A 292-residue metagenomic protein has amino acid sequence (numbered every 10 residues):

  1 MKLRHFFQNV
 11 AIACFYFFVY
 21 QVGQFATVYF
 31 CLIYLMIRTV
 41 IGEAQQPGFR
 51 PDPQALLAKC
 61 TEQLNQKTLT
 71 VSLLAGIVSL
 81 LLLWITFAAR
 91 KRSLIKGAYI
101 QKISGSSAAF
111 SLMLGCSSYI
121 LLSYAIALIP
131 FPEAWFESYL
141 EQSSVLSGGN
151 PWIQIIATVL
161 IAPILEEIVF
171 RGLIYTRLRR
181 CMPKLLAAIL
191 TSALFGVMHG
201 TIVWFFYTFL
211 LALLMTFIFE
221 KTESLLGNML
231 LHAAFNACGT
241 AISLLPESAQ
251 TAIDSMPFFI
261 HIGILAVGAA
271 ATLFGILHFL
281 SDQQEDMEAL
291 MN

Functional and structural regions predicted by a protein language model:
Q8-A13, R50-V71, S147, Q250-I260: Membrane-interface segments at the starts/ends of alpha-helical transmembrane spans
V10-C14, L69-L73, A108-M113, W152-I156 (+4 more regions): Hydrophobic alpha-helical transmembrane segments
F17, Q21-Y29, I33, S192 (+1 more regions): Functionally important transmembrane alpha-helices
F18-A89: Alpha-helical transmembrane segments in multi-pass membrane proteins
I41-A44, G48, A58-Q63, R92-I164 (+4 more regions): Juxtamembrane helix-loop-helix connectors linking adjacent transmembrane helices in multi-pass membrane enzymes
A75-T86, L114-S123, H261-S281: Hydrophobic core of alpha-helical transmembrane segments in multi-pass integral membrane proteins
A88-L94, F274-L290: Membrane-interface capping segments at transmembrane-helix boundaries
L165-L190, F217-S224: Membrane-interface helix/loop boundary segments of multi-pass membrane proteins
